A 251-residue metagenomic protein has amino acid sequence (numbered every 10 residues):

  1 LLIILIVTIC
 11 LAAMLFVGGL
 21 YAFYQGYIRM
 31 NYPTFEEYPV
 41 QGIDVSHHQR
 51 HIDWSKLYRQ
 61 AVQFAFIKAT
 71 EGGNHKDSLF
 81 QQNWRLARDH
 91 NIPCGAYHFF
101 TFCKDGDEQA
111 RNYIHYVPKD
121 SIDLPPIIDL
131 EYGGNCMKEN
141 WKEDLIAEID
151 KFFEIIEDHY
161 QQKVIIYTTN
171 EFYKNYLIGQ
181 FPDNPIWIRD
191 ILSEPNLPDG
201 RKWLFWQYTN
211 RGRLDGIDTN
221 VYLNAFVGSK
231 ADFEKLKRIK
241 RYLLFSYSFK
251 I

Functional and structural regions predicted by a protein language model:
L1-L15: N-terminal Sec-pathway targeting helices
A13-P33: Membrane-interface motif at the C-terminal end of an N-terminal transmembrane signal
Y27-M30, F35-H51, K68-K151, E157-Q162: Substrate-binding cleft of extracellular glycoside hydrolase catalytic domains
T34-R50, F181-P182, I186-F249: Functionally critical loop-and-helix segments that line ligand-binding/catalytic clefts of soluble enzyme domains
A61, A69, R88-N91, V117-S121 (+5 more regions): Sec/Tat-exported extracytoplasmic proteins
G95-Y97, I127, I165-Y167, W187 (+1 more regions): Structural detector of well-ordered beta-strand residues that form the stable sheet scaffold of enzyme domains
D105-G106, F172-G179: Glycine-rich, charge-decorated loop segments at or immediately adjacent to ligand/cofactor-binding or catalytic sites
Q161-K174: Aromatic-lined carbohydrate-recognition surfaces of secreted/lumenal glycan-active proteins
